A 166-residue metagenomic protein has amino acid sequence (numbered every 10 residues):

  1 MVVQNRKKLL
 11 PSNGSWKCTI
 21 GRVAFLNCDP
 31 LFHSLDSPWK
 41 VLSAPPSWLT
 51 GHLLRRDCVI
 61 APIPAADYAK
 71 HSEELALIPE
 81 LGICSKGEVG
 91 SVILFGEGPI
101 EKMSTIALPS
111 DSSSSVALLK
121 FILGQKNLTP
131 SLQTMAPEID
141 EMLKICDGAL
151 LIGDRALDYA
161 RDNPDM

Functional and structural regions predicted by a protein language model:
M1-M166: Domain-level signature for soluble enzymes in the chorismate/prephenate branch of the shikimate pathway
